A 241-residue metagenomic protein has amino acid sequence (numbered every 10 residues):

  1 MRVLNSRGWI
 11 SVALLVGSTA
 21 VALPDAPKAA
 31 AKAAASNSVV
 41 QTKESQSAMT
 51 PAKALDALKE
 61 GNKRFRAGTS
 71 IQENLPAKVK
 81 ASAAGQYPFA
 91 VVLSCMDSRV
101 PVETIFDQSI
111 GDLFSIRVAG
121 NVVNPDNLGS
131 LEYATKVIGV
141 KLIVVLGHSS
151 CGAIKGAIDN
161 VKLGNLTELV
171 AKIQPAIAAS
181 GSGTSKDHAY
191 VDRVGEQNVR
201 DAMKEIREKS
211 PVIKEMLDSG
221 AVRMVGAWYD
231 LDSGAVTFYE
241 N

Functional and structural regions predicted by a protein language model:
M1-V12: Bacterial N-terminal signal peptides that target proteins for export
I10-A20: Bacterial N-terminal signal peptides
L23-G85, G111, G120-I138, K155-N241: Divalent-metal-activated hydrolytic enzyme cores
L93-C95, R117, V144-H148, V225-D230: Short beta-strand segments
L93-S130: Active-site cofactor/substrate anionic-group-binding motifs, chiefly glycine- and Lys/Arg-rich phosphate-binding loops
R99, C151-I154: Short, active-site-adjacent cap segments at secondary-structure transitions
K141: Short acidic/polar active-site loop segments enriched in Thr and Asp
